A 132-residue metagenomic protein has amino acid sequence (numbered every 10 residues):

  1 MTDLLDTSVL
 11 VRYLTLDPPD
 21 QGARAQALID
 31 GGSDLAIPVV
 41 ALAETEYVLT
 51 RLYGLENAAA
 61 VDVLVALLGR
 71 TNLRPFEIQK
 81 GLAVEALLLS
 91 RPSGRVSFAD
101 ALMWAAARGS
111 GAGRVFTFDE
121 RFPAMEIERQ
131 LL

Functional and structural regions predicted by a protein language model:
M1-I37, Y53-D62, L132: Short, well-structured N-terminal submotif of metal-dependent ribonuclease cores
M1-T2, W104-L132: Acidic, PIN/NYN-like endoribonuclease modules and their adjacent C-terminal/linker elements
L10-V11, L42, F122-P123: A generic structural signal for short hydrophobic patches within well-formed alpha-helices
R12-L14, V48, M125: Residues that scaffold the ATP/ADP-binding catalytic core of kinase and kinase-like folds
L73-G113: Active-site neighborhoods of divalent-metal-dependent phosphate/nucleic-acid chemistry enzymes
